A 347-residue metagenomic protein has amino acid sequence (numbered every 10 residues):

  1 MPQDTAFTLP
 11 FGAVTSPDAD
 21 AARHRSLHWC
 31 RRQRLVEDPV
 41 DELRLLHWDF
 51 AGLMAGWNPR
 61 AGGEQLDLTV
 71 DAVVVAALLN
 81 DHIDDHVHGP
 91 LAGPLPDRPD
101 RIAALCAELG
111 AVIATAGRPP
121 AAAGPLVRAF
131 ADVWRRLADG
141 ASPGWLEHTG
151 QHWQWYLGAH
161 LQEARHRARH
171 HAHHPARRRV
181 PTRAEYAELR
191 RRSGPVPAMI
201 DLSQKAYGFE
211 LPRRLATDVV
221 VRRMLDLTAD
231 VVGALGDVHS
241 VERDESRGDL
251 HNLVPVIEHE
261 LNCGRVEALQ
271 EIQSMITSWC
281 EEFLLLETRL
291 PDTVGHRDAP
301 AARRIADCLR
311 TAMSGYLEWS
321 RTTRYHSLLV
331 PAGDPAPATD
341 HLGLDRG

Functional and structural regions predicted by a protein language model:
M1-G347: Alpha-helical, largely C-terminal catalytic domains that coordinate divalent metal ions via clustered Asp/Glu/His
